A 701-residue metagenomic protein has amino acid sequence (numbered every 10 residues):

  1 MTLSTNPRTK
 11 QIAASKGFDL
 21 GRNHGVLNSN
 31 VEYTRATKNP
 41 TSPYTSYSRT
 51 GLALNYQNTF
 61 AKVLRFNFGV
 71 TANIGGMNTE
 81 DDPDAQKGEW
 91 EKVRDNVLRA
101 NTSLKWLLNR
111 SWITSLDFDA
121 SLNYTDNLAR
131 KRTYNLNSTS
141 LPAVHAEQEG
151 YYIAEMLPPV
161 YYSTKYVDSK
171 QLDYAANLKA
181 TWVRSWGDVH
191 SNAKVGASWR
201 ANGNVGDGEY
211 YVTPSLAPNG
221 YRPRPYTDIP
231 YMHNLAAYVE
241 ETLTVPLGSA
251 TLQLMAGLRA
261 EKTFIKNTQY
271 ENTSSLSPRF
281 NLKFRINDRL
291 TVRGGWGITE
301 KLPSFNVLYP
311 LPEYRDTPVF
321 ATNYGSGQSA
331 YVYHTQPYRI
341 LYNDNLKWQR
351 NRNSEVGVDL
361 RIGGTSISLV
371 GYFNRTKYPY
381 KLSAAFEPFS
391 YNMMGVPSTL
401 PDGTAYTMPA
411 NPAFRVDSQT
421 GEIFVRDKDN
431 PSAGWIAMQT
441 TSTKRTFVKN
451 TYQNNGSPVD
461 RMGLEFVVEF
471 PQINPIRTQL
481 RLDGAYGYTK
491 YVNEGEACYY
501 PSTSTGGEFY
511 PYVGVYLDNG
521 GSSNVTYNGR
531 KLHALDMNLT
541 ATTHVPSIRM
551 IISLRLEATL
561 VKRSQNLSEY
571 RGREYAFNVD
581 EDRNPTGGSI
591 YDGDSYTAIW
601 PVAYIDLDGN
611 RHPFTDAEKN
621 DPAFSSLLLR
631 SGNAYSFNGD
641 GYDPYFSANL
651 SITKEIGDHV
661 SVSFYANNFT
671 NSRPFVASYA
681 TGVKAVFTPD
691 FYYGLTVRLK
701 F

Functional and structural regions predicted by a protein language model:
T2-S4, E149-Q253, Y500, Y510-D518 (+2 more regions): Outer-membrane beta-barrel transmembrane domain signature of Gram-negative proteins, especially the mid-to-C-terminal
L3-T5, L20, Y33-T37, A72-G76 (+14 more regions): Transmembrane beta-strands of outer-membrane beta-barrel pores
R22-N28, K62-F68, N109-L116, L128 (+7 more regions): Repeated loop/turn-to-beta-strand initiation elements of outer-membrane beta-barrel proteins
T34-I113, N123-A146, K165-Q171, F691-Y693: Flexible loop and strand-edge segments within Gram-negative outer membrane beta-barrel domains
D117-S121, K131, R293, G325-V448: Membrane-embedded beta-barrel scaffold of Gram-negative outer-membrane proteins
D228-S366, V370-R375: Structural signature of Gram-negative outer-membrane beta-barrels, strongest in the C-terminal barrel of TonB-dependent
L247, G395-R571: Gram-negative outer-membrane beta-barrel transporters
T376-Y378, F386, T559-A634, G639-Y645 (+1 more regions): C-terminal beta-signal and adjacent terminal beta-strands/loops of Gram-negative outer-membrane beta-barrel proteins
